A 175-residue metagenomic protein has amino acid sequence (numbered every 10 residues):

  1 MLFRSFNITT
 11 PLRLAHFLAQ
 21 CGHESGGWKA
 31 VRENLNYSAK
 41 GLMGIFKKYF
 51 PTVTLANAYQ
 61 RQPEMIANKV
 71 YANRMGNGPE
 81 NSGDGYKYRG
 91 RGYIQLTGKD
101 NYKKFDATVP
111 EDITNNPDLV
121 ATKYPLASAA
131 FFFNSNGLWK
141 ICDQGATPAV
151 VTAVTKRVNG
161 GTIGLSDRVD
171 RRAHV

Functional and structural regions predicted by a protein language model:
M1-L2: Short, small-residue-biased leader/transition segments that mark boundaries at the very start of proteins
T9-R13, Y86-R89, Y124-P125, T147-V151: Extracellular/periplasmic catalytic domains that process cell-envelope and extracellular macromolecules
P11-G26: Active-site-adjacent structural elements in enzyme catalytic domains
C21-E24, G98, D143-G164: Acidic helix/loop microenvironments that form the catalytic cleft of cell-wall polysaccharide enzymes
G22-F132: Peptidoglycan-targeting cell-wall enzymes and recognition modules
H23-E33, W139, G160-R168: Secretory-pathway/luminal and periplasmic proteins that interact with or process carbohydrate-rich
P125-K140, V158: Extended serine/threonine-enriched, polar tracts that run as long, contiguous segments within proteins
V169-V175: Protruding loop/beta-arch "assembly-hinge" segments enriched in small, turn-prone residues
